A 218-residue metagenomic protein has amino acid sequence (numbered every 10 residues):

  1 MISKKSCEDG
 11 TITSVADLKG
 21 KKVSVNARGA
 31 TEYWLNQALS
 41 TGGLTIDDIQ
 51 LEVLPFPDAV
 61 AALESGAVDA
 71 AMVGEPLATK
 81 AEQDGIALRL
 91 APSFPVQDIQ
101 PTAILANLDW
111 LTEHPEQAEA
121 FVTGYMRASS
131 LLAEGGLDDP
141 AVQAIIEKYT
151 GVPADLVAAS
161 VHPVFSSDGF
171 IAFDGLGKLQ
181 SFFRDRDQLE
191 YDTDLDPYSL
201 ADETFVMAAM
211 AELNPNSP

Functional and structural regions predicted by a protein language model:
M1-A67, E75-Q83, L108, T112: A conserved helix-loop-strand patch within extracytoplasmic ligand-binding domains of the periplasmic binding
C7-G10, P95-Q97, S166-F173, T193-L195: Short, solvent-exposed loop/beta-turn-alpha elements that line the ligand-binding surface or hinge of extracytoplasmic
R28, F56, F94-P95, D202-F205: Residues that form or immediately flank small-molecule/cofactor binding pockets and catalytic motifs
S40, T45-D47, A87, V152-P153 (+1 more regions): Short coil/loop linkers at secondary-structure junctions
P57-I146: Pocket-lining segment of extracytoplasmic ligand-binding domains
E64-D69, H162-L179, F205-L213: Short amphipathic alpha-helical segments at helix boundaries and their inter-helical linkers
T112-Y191: Secondary-structure end/capping motifs
R184-P218: Conserved C-terminal helix/tail region of periplasmic/extracytoplasmic solute-binding proteins
